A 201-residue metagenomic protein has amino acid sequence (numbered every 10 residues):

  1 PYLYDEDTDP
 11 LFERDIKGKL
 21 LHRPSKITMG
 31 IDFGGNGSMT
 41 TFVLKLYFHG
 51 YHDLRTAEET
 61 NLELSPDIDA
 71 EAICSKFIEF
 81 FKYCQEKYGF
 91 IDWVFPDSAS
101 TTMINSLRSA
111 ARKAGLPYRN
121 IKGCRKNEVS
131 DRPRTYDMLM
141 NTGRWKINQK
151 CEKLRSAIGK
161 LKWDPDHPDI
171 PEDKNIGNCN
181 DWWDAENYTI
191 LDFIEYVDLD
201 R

Functional and structural regions predicted by a protein language model:
P1-G34: ATPase catalytic-site recognition across NTP-hydrolyzing enzymes
H22-S25, N36-M39, Y88-F90, N141: Short, well-ordered loop/turn elements at secondary-structure boundaries
D32, F42, V94, I158 (+1 more regions): A residue-level signal for conserved active-site and pocket-lining positions in enzyme catalytic cores
M39-L46: Short beta-strand scaffold segments in enzyme catalytic cores
F48-G50: Solvent-exposed strand-loop boundary residues in beta-sheet-rich modules
H52-N175, Y196-V197: Mg2+-dependent endonuclease catalytic cores in nucleic-acid-processing enzymes, primarily RNase H-like
E172-R201: Acidic, Mg2+-coordinating catalytic module of metal-dependent nucleases/exonucleases that use a two-metal-ion mechanism
